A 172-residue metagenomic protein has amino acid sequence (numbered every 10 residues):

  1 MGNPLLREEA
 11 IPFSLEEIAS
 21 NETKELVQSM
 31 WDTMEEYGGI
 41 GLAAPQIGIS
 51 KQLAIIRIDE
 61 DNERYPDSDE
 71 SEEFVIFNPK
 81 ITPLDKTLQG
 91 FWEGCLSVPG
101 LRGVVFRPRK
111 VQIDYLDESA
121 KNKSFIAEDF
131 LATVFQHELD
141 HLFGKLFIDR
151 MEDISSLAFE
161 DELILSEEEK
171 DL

Functional and structural regions predicted by a protein language model:
M1-L172: Positively charged
